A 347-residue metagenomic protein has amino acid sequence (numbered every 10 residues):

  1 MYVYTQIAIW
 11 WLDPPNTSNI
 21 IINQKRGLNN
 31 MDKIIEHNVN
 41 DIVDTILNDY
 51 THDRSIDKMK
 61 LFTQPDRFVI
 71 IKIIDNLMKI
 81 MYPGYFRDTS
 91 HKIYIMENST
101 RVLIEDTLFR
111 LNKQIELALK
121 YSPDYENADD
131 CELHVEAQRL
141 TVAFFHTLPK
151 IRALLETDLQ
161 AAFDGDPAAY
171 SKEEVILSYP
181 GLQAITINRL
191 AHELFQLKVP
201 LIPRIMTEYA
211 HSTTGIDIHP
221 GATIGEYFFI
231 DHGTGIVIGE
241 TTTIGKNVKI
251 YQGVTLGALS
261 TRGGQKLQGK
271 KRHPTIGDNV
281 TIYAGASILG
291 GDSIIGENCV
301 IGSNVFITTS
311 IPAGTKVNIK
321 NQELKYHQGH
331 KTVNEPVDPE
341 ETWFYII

Functional and structural regions predicted by a protein language model:
V3-A8, D13, T17-I205, V333-I347: Terminal amphipathic alpha-helical/low-complexity segments used for targeting or macromolecular assembly
L190, E208, T255-G257: Double-stranded beta-helix
L194-E226: Short, conserved active-site entrance elements at the starts or edges of catalytic domains
T214, H219-P220, G225-E226, D231-E240 (+10 more regions): Left-handed beta-helix
Q265-L267, K271-R272: Regulatory activation segment
S303, K316-L324, Q328-I347: C-terminal structured domain segments across diverse proteins
